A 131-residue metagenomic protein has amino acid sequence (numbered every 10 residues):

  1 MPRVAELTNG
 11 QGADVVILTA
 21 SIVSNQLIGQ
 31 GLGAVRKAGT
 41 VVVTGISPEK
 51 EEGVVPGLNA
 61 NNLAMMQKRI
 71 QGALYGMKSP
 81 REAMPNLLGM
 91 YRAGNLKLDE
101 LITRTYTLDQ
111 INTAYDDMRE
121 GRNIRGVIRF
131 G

Functional and structural regions predicted by a protein language model:
M1-R69: Glycine-rich cofactor phosphate-binding loops and adjacent beta1-alpha1 units of small-molecule cofactor enzyme domains
L18, A73, R104: Active-site-adjacent beta-strand anchor residues
G29-G33, M77-G131: C-terminal hydrophobic helical "lid"/dimerization subdomain of Rossmann-like NAD(P)H-dependent oxidoreductases
G39-V42, P56-E100: Rossmann-fold dehydrogenase core element
